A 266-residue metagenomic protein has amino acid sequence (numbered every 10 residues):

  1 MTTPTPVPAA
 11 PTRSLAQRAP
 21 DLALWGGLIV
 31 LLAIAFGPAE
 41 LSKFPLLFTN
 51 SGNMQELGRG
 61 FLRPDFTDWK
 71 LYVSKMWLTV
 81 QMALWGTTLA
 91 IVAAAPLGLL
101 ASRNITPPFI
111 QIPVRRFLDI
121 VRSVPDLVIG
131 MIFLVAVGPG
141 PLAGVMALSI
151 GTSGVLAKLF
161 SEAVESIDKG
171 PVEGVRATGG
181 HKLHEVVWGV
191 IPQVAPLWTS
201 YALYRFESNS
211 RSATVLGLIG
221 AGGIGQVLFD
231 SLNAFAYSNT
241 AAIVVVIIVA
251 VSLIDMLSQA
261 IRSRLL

Functional and structural regions predicted by a protein language model:
M1-T88, A95, L100, N104 (+1 more regions): N-terminal, non-cleaved signal-anchor transmembrane helix
V73-Q81, V114-V121, L203, E207 (+1 more regions): Alpha-helical membrane-interface segments at transmembrane helix boundaries
A83, T87-L99, R103, L127 (+8 more regions): Hydrophobic positions within alpha-helical transmembrane segments of bacterial inner-membrane proteins
L97-G130, L159-E162: Cytoplasmic-entry segments and transmembrane alpha-helices of multi-pass inner-membrane transporters
L118-T152: Generic hydrophobic transmembrane alpha-helix motif, especially the helices
V135, S212-I247, L266: Glycine-rich helix-loop "coupling/hinge" segments at transmembrane-helix boundaries in multipass transporters
P139-R205, M256: Membrane-cytosol interface at the C-terminal ends of specific transmembrane alpha-helices in multi-pass membrane
S200-L203, A241-L266: C-terminal transmembrane helix and the adjacent membrane-cytosol boundary/short C-terminal tail of inner/organellar
